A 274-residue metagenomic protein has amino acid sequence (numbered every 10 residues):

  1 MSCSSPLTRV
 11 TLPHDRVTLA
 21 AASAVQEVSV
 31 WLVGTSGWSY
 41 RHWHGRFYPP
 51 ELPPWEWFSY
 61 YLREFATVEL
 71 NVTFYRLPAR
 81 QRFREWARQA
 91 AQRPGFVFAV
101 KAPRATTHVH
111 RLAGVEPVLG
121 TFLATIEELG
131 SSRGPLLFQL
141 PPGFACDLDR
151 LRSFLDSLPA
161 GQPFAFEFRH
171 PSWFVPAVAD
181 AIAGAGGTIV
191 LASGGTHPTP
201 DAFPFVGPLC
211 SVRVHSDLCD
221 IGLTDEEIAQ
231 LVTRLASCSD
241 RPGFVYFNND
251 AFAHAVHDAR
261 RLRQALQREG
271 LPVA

Functional and structural regions predicted by a protein language model:
S2-A274: Residues lining hydrophobic/aromatic ligand-binding pockets adjacent to catalytic sites
